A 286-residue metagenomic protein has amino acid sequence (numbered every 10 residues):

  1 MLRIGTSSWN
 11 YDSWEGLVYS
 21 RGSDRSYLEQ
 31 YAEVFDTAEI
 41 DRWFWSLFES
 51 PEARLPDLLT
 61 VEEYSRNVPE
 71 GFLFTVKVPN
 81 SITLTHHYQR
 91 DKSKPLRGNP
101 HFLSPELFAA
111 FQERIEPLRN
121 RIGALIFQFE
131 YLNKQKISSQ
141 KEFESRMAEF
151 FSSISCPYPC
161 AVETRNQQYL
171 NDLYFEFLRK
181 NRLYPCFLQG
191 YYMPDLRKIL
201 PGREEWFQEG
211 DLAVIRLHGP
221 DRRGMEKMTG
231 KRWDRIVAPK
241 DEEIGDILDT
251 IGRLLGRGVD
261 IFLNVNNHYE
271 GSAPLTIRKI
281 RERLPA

Functional and structural regions predicted by a protein language model:
M1-A286: Residues lining hydrophobic/aromatic ligand-binding pockets adjacent to catalytic sites
